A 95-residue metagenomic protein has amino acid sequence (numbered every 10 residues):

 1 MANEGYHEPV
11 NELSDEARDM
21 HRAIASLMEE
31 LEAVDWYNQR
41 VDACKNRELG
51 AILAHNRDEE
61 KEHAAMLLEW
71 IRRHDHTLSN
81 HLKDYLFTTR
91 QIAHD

Functional and structural regions predicted by a protein language model:
M1-D95: Iron-associated oxidoreductase/ferritin-like identity signal
